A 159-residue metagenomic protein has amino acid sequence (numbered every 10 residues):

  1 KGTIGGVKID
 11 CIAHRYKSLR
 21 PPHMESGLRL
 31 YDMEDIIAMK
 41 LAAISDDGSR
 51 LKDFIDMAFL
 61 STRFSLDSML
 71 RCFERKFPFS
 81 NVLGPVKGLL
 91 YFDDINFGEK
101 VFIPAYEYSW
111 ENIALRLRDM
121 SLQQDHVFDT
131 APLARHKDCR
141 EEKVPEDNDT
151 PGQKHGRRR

Functional and structural regions predicted by a protein language model:
K1-R158: Compositionally biased terminal segments of proteins
